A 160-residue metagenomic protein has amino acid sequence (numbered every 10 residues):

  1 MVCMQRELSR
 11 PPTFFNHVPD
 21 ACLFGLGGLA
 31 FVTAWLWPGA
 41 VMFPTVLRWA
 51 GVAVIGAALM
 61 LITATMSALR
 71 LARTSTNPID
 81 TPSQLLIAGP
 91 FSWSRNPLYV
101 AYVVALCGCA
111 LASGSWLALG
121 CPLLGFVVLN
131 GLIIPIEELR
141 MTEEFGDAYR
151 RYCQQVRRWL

Functional and structural regions predicted by a protein language model:
M1-A88, V100-L160: Membrane-anchoring alpha-helices and their flanking helix-loop junctions
F91: Solvent-exposed interhelical
N96: Extended, alpha-helix-rich binding/interface surfaces that flank or overlap catalytic cores and mediate recognition
